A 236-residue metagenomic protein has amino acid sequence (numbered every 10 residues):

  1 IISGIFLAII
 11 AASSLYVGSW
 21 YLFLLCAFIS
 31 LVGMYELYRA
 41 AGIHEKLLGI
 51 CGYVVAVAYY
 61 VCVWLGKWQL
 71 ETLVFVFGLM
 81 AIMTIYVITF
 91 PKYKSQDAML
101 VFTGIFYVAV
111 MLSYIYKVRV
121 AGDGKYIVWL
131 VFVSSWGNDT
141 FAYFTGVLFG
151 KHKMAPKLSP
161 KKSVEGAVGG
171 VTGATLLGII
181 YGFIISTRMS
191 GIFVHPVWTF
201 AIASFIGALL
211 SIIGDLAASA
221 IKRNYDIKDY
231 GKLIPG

Functional and structural regions predicted by a protein language model:
I1-F205: Membrane-embedded alpha-helical bundles of polytopic integral membrane proteins
L209-L210: Hydrophobic, small-residue-rich transmembrane alpha-helices and their short perimembrane loops in multi-pass membrane
R223-G236: Interfacial loop-to-transmembrane junctions
